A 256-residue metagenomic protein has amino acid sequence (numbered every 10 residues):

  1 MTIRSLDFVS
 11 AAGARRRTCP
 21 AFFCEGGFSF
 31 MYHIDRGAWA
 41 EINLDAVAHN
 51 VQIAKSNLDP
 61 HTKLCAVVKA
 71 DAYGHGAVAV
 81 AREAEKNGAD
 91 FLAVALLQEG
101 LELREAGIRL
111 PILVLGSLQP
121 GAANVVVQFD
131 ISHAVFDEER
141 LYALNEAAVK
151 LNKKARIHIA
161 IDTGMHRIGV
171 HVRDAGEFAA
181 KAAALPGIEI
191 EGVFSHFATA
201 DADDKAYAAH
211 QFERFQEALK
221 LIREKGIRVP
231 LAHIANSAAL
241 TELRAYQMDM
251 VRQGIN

Functional and structural regions predicted by a protein language model:
R4, R15-R17: Basic polycationic patches enriched in arginine
G13, G26-G27: Residue-identity detector for glycine
H33-I34, A38-E41, A46-H49, T62-H233 (+1 more regions): Active-site-proximal beta-alpha core segment in soluble small-molecule metabolic enzymes
T241-N256: Active-site loop ensemble at the mouth of alpha/beta enzyme cores that anchors a bound cofactor
